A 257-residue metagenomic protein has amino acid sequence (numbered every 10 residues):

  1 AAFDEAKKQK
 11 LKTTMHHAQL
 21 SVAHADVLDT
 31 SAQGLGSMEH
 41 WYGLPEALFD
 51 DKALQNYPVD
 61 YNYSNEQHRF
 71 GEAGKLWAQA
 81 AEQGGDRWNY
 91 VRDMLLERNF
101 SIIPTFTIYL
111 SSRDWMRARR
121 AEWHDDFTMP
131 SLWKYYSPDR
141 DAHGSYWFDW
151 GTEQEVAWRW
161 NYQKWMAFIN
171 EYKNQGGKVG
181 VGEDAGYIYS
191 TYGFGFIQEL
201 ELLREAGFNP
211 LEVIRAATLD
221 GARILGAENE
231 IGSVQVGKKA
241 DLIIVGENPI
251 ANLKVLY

Functional and structural regions predicted by a protein language model:
F3-D4, L28, D93, N170 (+2 more regions): Alpha-helical segments flanking ligand/cofactor-binding loops in enzyme cores
D4-H16: Short beta-strand/loop segments at the ligand-binding rim of alpha/beta enzyme cores
A6, M38, I102, D184 (+5 more regions): Divalent metal-coordination and catalytic microenvironments
K8-L11, A32-M38, N99: Glycine-enriched alpha-helix->loop->beta-strand junction motifs that scaffold or abut catalytic
A18-S21, N248-P249: Short beta->alpha connector loops
A25-F49, E199-E212: Structural recognition of alpha->loop->beta junctions
L44-A206: Active-site neighborhoods of metal-dependent hydrolases
T191, N209-I214, R223-Y257: Acidic, glycine-enriched loop/beta-strand segments at the rims of small-molecule binding/catalytic pockets
